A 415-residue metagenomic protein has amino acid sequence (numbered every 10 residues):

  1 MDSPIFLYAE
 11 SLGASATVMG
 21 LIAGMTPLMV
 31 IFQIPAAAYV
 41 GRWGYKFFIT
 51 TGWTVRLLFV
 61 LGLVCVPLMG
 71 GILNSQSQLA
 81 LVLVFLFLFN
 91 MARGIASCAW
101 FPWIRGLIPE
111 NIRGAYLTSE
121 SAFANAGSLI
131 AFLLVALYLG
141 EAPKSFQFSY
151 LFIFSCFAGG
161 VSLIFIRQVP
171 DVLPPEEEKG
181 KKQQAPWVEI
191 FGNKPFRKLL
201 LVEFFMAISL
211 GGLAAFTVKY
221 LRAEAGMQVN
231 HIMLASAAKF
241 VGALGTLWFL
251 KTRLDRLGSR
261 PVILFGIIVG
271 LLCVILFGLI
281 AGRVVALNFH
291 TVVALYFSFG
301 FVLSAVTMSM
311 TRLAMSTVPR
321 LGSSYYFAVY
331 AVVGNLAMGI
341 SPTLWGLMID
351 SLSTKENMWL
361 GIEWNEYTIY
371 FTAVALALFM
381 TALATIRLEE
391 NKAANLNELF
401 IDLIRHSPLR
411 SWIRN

Functional and structural regions predicted by a protein language model:
M1-Q33, A37-V40, I49, R56 (+3 more regions): Helix-loop boundary and gating motifs at the non-cytosolic
L7-S11, A38, R42, V64-L73 (+2 more regions): Transmembrane alpha-helix termini and helix-breaking/packing motifs in multi-pass membrane transporters
F32-F47, L139, G245-S259, I349-D350: Helix-to-loop junctions at the C-terminal end of transmembrane segments in multipass secondary transporters
R42-L58, S119, S145-F146, D255-V269 (+1 more regions): Cytoplasmic membrane-interface "Motif A"-like loop-to-helix N-cap segments of 12-TM Major Facilitator Superfamily
T54-Q76, E141, I268-A286: C-terminal ends and interior cores of transmembrane alpha-helices in multi-pass membrane transporters/permeases
R93-I108, A305-P319: Intracellular juxtamembrane helix-capping segments at the cytosolic ends of symmetry-related transmembrane helices
D171-L201, E224, N395-N415: Juxtamembrane intracellular "pre-TM" segments in multi-pass secondary transporters
P261-T307: C-terminal transmembrane helical hairpin of 12-TM major facilitator-type secondary transporters
